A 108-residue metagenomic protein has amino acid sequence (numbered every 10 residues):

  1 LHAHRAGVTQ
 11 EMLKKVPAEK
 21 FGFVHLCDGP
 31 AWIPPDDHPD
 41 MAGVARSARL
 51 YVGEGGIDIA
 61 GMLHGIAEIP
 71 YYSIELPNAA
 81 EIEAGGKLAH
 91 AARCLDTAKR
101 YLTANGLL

Functional and structural regions predicted by a protein language model:
L1-G56: Acidic/histidine-rich catalytic cores of soluble enzymes
M12-L13, D58-M62, H90-A98: A general structural detector for well-ordered alpha-helical segments in enzyme core domains, enriched
K20-G22, A67-Y72, L76, L107: Short, well-ordered coil/turn segments that N-cap beta-strands
V24, V52, I66, Y72 (+1 more regions): Conserved, mostly hydrophobic/aromatic
E54-G56, G61, A80: Solvent-exposed, flexible loop/coil residues
G61-I69, Y101-L108: A structural motif corresponding to the C-terminal end of an alpha-helix and its immediate exit/capping segment
Y71-H90: A short, acidic, flexible beta-alpha connecting loop/helix-capping segment that sits on the rim of active
A84-L108: C-terminal helical cap(s) of enzyme catalytic domains, especially alpha/beta-barrels
